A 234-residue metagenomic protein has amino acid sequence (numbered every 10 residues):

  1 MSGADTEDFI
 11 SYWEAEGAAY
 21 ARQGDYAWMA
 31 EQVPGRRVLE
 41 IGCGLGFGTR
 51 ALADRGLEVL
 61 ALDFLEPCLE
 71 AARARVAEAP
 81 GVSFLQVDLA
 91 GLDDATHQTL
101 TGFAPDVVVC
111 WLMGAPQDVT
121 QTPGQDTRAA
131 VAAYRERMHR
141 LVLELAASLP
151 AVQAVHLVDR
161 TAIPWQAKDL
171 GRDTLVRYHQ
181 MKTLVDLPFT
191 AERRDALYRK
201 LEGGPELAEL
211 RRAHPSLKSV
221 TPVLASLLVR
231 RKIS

Functional and structural regions predicted by a protein language model:
G17-R36: Conserved alpha-helix/loop element of class I SAM-dependent methyltransferases that forms part of the SAM/SAH-binding
R36-G44: Conserved class I S-adenosyl-L-methionine
L45-R55: Conserved SAM-binding loop of SAM-dependent methyltransferases across substrates and taxa, primarily the Class I
L65-E66: Conserved SAM/SAH-binding beta-strand->alpha-helix loop
A72-R73: Conserved SAM-binding loop
A79-G91: Conserved SAM-binding strand-loop segment of SAM-dependent methyltransferases
A104-E136: A short SAM/SAH-binding and catalytic strip from SAM-dependent methyltransferases
A151-D159: Conserved beta-strand signature within the Rossmann-like core of class I S-adenosyl-L-methionine
